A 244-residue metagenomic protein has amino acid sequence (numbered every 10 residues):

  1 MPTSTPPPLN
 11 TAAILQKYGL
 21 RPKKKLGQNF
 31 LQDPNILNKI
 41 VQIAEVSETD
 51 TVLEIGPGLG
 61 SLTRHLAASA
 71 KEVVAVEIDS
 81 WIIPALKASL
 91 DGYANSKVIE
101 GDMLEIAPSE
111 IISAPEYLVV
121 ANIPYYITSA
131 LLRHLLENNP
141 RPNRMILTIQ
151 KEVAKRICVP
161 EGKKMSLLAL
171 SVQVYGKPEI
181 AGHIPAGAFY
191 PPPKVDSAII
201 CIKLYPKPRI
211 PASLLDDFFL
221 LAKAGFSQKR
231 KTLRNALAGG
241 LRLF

Functional and structural regions predicted by a protein language model:
M1-A224, Q228: Catalytic cores of RNA-modifying enzymes
L86-S89, A236, G240: Alpha-helical interaction/dimerization surfaces of two-component signaling modules
R242-F244: Short, intrinsically disordered, charge-balanced linker/junction segments flanking boundaries in proteins
